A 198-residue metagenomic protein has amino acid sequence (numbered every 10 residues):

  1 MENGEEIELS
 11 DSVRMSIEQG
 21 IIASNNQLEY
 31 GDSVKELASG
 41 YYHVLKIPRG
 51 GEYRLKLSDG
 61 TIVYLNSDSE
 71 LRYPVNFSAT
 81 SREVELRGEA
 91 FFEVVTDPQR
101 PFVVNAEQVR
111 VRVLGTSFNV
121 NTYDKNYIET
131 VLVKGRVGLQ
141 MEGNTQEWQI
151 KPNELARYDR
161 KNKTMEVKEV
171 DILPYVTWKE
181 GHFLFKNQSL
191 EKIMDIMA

Functional and structural regions predicted by a protein language model:
M1-A198: A residue-level detector for the "anchor" residue at the start of short, highly conserved motifs
